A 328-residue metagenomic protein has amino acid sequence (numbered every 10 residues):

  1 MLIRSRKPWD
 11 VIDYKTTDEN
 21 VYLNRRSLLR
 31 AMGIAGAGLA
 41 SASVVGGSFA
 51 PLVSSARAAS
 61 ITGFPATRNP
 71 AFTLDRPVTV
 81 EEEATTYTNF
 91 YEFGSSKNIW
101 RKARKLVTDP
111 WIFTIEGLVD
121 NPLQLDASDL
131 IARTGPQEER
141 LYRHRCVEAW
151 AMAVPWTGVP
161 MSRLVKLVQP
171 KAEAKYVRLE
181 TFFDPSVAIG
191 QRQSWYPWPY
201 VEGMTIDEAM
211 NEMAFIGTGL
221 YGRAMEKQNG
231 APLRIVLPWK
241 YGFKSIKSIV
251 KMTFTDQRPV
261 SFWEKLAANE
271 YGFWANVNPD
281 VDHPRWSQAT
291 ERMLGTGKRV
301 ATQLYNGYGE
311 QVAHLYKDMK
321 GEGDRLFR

Functional and structural regions predicted by a protein language model:
M1-S27, A42, F49-L52: N-terminal secretory signal peptides
N20, S27-R30, R325-R328: Long non-globular sequence segments
M32, V53-S55: Short, intrinsically disordered, low-complexity terminal segments
M32-A40: Sec-dependent signal peptide hydrophobic core
A35, G47-S48: Terminal low-complexity, poorly structured segments
A59-R328: Structured, non-membrane catalytic/scaffold regions adjacent to prosthetic-group chemistry
